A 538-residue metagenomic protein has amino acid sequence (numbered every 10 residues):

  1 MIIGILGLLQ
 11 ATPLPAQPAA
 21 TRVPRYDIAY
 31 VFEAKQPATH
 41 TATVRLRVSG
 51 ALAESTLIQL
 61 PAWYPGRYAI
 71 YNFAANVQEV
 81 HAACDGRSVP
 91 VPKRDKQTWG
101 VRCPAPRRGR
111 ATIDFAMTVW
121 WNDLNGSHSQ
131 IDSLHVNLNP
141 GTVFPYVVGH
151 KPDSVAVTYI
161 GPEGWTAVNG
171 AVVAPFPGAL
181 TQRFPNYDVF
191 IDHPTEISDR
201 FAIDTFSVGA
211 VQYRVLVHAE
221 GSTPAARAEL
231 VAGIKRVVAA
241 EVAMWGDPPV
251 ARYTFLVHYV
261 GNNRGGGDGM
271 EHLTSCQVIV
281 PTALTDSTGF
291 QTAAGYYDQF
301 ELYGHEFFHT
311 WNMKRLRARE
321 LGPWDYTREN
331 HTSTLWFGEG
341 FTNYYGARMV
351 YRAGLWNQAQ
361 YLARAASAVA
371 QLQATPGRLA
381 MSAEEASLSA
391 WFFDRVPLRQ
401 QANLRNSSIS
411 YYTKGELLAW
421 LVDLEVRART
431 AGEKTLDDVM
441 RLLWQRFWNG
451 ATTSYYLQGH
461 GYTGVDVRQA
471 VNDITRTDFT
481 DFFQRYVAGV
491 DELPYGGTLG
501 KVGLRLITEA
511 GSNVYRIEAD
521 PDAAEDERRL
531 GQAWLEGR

Functional and structural regions predicted by a protein language model:
M1-Q10: Bacterial N-terminal signal peptides
Q17-A19, G450-R538: Beta/coil-rich, acidic/histidine-enriched accessory regions frequently appended to metallopeptidases
Q17-W63: Early extracytoplasmic/domain-onset interaction patches
A34-K35, R67-D132: A surface-exposed beta-strand-loop module
L46, D204-L335: Juxtacatalytic substrate-recognition/specificity segment
P61-Y64, A116-S198: Extended, low-hydrophobicity, Ser/Thr/Pro/Gly-biased non-transmembrane segments
N76-H81, P152-V172, Q182-V189, G221-Y253 (+4 more regions): Zn2+-dependent metallopeptidase catalytic core
L316-W324, E329-Y412, T430, Q445-G450: Acidic/His/Gly-enriched intrinsically disordered linker/tail segments that often contain short helix/coil "MoRF-like"
